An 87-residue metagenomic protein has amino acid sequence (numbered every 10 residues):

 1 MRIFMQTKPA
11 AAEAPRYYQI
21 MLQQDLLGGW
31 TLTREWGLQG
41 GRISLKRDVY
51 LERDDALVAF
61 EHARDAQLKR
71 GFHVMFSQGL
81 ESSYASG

Functional and structural regions predicted by a protein language model:
M1-F4, P9, Y50, D55 (+3 more regions): Disulfide-stabilized extracellular ectodomains of secreted/luminal proteins, especially beta-rich
M1-T31: Short N-terminal "domain-start" leader segments that mark the transition from disordered tails or signal peptides into
T7-A11, E35-G37, L68-R70, S82-Y84: A broad, low-specificity signal for short, low-complexity segments enriched in glycine/proline and polar/charged
I20-K46, E61, H73: Short aromatic-glycine-(Arg/Gly/Cys) micro-motifs in beta-strand/loop hairpins
R42, L51-K69: A short, charged, amphipathic alpha-helix used as a generic interaction element across diverse proteins
H62-S82, S86: C-terminal structural segments of small proteins and small subunits
